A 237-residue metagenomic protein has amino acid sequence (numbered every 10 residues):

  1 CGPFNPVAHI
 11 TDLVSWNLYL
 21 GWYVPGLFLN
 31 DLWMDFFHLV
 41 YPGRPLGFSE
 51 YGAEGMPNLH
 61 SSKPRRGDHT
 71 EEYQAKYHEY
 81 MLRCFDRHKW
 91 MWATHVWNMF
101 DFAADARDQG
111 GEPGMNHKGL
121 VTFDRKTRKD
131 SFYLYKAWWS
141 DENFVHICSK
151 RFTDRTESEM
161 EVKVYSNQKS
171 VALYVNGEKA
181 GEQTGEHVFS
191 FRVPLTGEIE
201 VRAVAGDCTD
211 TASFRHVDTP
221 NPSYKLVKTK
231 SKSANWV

Functional and structural regions predicted by a protein language model:
C1-A180, T184, S190-D210, D218-Y224 (+1 more regions): Extended substrate-binding grooves/exosites of carbohydrate-active enzymes
V227-V237: Compositionally biased low-complexity segments at domain edges in trafficked proteins and select soluble regulators
